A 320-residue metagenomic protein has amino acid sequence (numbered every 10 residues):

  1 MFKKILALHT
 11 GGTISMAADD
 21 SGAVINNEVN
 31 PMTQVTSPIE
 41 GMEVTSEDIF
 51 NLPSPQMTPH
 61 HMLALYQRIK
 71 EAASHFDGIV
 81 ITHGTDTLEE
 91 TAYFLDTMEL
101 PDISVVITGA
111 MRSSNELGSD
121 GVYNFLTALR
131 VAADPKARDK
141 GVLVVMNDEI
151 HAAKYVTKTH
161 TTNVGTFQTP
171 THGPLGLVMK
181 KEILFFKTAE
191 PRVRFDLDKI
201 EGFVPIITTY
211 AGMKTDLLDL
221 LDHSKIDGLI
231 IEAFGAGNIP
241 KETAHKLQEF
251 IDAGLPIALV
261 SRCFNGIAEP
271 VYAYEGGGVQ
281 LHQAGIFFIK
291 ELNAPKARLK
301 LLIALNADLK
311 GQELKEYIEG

Functional and structural regions predicted by a protein language model:
M1-K70, H245, N265, F288: ATP/NTP phosphate-donor binding region
F2, A7-G12, P31-P38, A152-A236: Accessory alpha-helical/coil subdomains and C-terminal extensions that flank or cap enzyme catalytic cores
L8-T10, I81-H83, V106-G109, L143-N147 (+3 more regions): Short beta-strand segments
G12-S15, G84-E89, E149-H151, G235-N238 (+1 more regions): Gly/Ser/Thr-rich loops at beta-strand to alpha-helix junctions that form or flank small-molecule/cofactor-binding
S21-E28, Y93-V105, G121-T127, K158-V164 (+1 more regions): A glycine- and small-aliphatic-rich helix-loop capping segment at beta-alpha/alpha-beta transitions that lines
G84-I103, I239-Q248: Short Gly/Thr/Asp-enriched flexible loops that form oxyanion-binding sites at enzyme active sites
I107-V178: Internal gly/pro-rich beta-alpha loop/helix module that stabilizes soluble enzyme cofactors or their anionic handles
A236-G320: C-terminal non-catalytic interaction/assembly regions of soluble proteins
